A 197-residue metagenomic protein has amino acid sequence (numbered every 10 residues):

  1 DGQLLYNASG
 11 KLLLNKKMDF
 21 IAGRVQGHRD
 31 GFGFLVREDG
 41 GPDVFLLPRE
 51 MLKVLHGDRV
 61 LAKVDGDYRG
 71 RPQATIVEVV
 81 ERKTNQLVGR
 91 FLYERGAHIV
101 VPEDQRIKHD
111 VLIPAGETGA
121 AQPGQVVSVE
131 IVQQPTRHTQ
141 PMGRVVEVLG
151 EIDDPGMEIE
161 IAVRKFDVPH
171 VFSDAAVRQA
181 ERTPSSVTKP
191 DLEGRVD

Functional and structural regions predicted by a protein language model:
D1-D197: Charge-lined substrate channels and their catalytic hotspots, especially those that engage the 3′ end of RNA
